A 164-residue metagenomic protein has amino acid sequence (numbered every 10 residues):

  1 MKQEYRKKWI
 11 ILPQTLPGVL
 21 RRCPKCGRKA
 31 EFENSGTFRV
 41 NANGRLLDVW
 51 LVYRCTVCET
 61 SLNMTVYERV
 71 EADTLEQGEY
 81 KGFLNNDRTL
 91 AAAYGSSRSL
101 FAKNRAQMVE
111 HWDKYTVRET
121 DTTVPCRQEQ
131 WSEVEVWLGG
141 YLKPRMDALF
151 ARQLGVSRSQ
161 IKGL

Functional and structural regions predicted by a protein language model:
M1, P24-E31, W112, M146-L149 (+1 more regions): Short linear motifs at secondary-structure transitions and domain/linker junctions
M1-T89: N-terminal cysteine/histidine-rich coordination modules
Q3, Q14, Q77, Q107 (+3 more regions): Residue-identity detector for glutamine
R6-I11, F38-N43, E119-D121, E135 (+2 more regions): Sparse, context-dependent recognition of short Cys/His-centered cofactor- or disulfide-binding micro-motifs
P13-L16, C126, M146: Homeobox/homeodomain signature
W50-Y141: Long, charge-rich boundary regions
W137-L164: A basic, amphipathic helix-loop patch mediating RNA/tRNA/ribosome contacts
